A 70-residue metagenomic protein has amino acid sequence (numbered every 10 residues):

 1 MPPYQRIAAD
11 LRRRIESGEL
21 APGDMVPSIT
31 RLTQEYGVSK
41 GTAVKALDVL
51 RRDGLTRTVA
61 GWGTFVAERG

Functional and structural regions predicted by a protein language model:
M1-V38, V44-R57, W62, E68-G70: Extreme N-terminal segment that seeds HTH/winged-HTH DNA-binding domains in transcriptional regulators
